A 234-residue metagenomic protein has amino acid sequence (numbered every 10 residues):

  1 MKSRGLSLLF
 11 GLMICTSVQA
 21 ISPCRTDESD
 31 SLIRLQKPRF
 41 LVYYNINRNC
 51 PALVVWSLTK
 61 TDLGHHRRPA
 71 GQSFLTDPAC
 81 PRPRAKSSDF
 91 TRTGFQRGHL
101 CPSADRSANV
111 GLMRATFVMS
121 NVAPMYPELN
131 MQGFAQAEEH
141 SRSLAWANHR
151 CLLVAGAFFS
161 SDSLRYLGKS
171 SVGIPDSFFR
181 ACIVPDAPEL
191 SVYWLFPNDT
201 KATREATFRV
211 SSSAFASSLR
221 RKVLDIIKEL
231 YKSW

Functional and structural regions predicted by a protein language model:
M1-L8: Bacterial N-terminal signal peptides that target proteins for export
L8, N49, D62, A104-S107 (+1 more regions): A broad, structure-centric signal for solvent-exposed, well-ordered loop/edge residues that line or flank functional
L9-M13: Juxtamembrane helix-loop boundary signature in multi-pass membrane transporters
C15-S17: N-terminal signal peptide c-region/cleavage motif recognized by signal peptidases
Q19-P38: Extreme N-terminus nucleophile/cap motif
S22, K37, N47-L53, I174-D176 (+1 more regions): Coil-to-beta-strand transition motifs
R34-Q96: Short, His- and charge-rich active-site/binding loops that engage polyanionic ligands
A79-W234: Domain-level detector of nuclease and nuclease-like folds in predominantly extracellular/periplasmic contexts
